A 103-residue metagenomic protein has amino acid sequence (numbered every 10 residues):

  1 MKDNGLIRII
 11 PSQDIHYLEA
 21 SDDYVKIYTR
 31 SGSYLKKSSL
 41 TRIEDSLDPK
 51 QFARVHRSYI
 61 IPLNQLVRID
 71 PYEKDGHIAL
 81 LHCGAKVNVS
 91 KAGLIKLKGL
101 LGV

Functional and structural regions predicted by a protein language model:
M1-K86: Conserved binding/recognition cores within well-folded domains
K96-V103: C-terminal output/interaction extensions
